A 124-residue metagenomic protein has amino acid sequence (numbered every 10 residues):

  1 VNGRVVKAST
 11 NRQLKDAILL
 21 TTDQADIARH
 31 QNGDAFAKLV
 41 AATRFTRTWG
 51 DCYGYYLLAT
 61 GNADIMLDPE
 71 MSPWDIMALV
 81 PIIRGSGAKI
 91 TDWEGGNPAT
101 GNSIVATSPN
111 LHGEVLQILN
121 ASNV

Functional and structural regions predicted by a protein language model:
N2-G3: Short strand-turn-strand beta-turns centered on an Asx-Gly dipeptide
K7-V124: An extended, acidic
